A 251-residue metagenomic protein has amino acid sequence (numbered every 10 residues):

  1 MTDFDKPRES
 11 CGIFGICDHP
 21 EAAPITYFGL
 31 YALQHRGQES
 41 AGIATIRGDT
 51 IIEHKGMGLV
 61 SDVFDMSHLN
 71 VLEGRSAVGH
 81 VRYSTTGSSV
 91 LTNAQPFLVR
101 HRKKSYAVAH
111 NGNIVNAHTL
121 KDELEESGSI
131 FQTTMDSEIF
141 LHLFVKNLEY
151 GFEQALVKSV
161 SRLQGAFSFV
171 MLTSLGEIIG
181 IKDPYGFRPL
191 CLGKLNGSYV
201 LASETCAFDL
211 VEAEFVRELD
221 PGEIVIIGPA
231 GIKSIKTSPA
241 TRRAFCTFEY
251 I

Functional and structural regions predicted by a protein language model:
M1-I251: Conserved short alpha-helical segments that host acidic/polar catalytic motifs at enzyme active sites
